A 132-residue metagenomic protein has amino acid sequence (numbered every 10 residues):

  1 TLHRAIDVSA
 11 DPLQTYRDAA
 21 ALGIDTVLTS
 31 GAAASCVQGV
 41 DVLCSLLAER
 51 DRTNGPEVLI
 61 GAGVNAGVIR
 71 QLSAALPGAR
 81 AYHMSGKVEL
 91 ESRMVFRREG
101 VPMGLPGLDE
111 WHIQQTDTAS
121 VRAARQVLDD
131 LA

Functional and structural regions predicted by a protein language model:
T1, L28, R80-H83: Conserved beta-strand positions in the central sheet of alpha/beta enzyme cores
L2, T29, E57-I60: Short catalytic-loop micro-motif centered on adjacent basic/acidic residues
R4-A10, G31-Q38, L90-S92: Short, small-residue-enriched loops and turns at beta-alpha junctions that line or gate enzyme active sites
D7-L22, L43-T53, V58-I60, V64-M84 (+2 more regions): Catalytic cores of alpha/beta
I24-T26: Charge-biased low-complexity scaffold regions
L28-E49: A contiguous binding-surface segment within folded domains or other stable secondary-structure elements
L43-E49, R70-L76, E91-A132: C-terminal helical cap(s) of enzyme catalytic domains, especially alpha/beta-barrels
K87: A C-terminal functional module that forms or caps the active site or interfaces directly with catalytic machinery
